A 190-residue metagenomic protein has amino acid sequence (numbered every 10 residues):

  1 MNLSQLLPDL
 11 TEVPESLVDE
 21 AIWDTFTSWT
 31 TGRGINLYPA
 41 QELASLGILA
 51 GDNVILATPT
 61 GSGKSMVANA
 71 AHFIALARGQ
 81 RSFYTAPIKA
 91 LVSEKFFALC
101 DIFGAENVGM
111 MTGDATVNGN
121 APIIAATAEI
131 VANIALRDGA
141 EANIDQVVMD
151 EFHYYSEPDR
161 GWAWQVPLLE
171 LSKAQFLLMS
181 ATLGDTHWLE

Functional and structural regions predicted by a protein language model:
M1-I55: Helicase-associated low-complexity/disordered flanking segments
S45-V54, G63-Q80, C100, Q165-E170: Walker A/P-loop NTP-binding motif
N53, Q80-S82, N107, N120-I123 (+2 more regions): Loop/turn-to-beta-strand initiation segments
T58-T60: The conserved Walker
S65-M66, Q80-D101, I130-N133, A181-L189: Conserved Walker A/P-loop ATP-binding site and its immediately adjacent core in helicase/helicase-like ATPase domains
T112-D145, Y155-S156, G161: Conserved helix/coil segment N-terminal to the catalytic DExD/H
H153-E190: Post-DEXD/H (motif II) to motif III coupling segment of the RecA-like Helicase ATP-binding lobe
